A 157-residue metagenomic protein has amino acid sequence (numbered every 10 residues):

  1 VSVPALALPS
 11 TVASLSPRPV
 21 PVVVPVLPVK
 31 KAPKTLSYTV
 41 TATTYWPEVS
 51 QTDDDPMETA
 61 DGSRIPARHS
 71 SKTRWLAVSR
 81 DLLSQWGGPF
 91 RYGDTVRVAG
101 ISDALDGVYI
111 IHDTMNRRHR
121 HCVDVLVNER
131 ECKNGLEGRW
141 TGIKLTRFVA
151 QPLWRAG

Functional and structural regions predicted by a protein language model:
V1-P9: Hydrophobic membrane-insertion alpha-helices, especially the h-region of bacterial N-terminal signal peptides
T11-L15: Signal peptide cleavage region of secreted peptide precursors
P17-G157: Solvent-exposed, well-ordered loop and adjacent helix/strand elements within mature globular domains that form
